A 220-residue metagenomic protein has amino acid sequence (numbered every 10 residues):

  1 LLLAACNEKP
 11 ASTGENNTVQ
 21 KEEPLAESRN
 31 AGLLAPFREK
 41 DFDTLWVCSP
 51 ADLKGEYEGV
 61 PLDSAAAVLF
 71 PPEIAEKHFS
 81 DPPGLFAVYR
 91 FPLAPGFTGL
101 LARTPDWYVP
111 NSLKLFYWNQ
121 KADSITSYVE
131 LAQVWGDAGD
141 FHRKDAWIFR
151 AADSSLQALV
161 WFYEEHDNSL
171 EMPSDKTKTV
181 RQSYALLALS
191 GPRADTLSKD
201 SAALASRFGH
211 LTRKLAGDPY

Functional and structural regions predicted by a protein language model:
L3-A5: C-terminal motif of bacterial Sec signal peptides marking the signal peptidase cleavage site
K9-L93, R207-Y220: Terminal domain-start segments
E58-S80, Y117-Q133, Y184-D195: Surface-exposed loop/turn elements that mediate protein-protein interactions on large endomembrane-trafficking
L85-P95, D145-S154: Structural signature of eukaryotic scaffold interfaces centered on beta-propeller domains
G96-D106, S154-Y163: Short beta-strand elements that form the blades of beta-propeller/WD-repeat-like and other beta-sheet-rich scaffold
P105-N111, G136-F141: His-enriched metal-coordination microenvironments in redox/metal-binding proteins
P110-S112, T179-V180: Short coil-to-beta strand junction motifs in C2/discoidin
T126-L197, A205-P219: Short aromatic loop motif centered on NTY/YTY
